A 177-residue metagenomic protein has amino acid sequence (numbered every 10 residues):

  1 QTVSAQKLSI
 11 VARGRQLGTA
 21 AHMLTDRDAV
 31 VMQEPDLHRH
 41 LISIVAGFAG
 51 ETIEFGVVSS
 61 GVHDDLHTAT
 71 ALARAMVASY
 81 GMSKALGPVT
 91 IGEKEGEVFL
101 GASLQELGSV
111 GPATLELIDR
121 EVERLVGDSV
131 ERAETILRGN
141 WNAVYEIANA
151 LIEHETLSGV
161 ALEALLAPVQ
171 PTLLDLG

Functional and structural regions predicted by a protein language model:
Q1-G177: Soluble catalytic regions of large protease machineries
